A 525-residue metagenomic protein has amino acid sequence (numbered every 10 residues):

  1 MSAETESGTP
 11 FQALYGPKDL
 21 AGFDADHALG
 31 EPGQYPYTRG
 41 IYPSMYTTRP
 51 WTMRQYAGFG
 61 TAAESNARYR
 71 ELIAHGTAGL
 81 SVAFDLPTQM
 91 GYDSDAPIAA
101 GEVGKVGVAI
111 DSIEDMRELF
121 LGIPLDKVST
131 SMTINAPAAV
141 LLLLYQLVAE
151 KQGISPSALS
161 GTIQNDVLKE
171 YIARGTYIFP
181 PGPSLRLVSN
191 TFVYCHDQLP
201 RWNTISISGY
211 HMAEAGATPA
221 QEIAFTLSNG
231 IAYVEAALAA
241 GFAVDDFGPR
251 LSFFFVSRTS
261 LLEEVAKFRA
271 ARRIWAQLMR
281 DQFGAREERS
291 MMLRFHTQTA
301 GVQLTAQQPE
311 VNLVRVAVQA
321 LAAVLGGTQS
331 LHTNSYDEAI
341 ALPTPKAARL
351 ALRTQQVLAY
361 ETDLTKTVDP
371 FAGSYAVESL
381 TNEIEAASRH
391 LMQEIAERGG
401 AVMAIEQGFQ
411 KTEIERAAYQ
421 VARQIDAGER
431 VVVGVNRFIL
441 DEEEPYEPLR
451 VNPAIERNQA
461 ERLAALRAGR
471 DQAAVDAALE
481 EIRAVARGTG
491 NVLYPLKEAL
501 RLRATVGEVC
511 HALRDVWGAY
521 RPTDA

Functional and structural regions predicted by a protein language model:
M1-R258, E263-E264, Q282, R289-H296 (+3 more regions): Catalytic alpha/beta active-site cores
A3-G22, E31-Y37, L86, T344-P345 (+2 more regions): Flexible, glycine-rich loop/tail regions that form catalytic "lids" or insertion modules at the edges of active sites
P17-A21, P43, T47, T52 (+26 more regions): A generic structural micro-environment signature that highlights single residues at secondary-structure boundaries
P32, A63-A67, I110-E114, A136-L143 (+17 more regions): Conserved active-site and cofactor/substrate-binding residues in soluble primary-metabolism enzymes
A74, A78, L121-L125, L147-S155 (+16 more regions): Generic secondary-structure signature for well-ordered alpha-helical cores
G76, P124, S155, D166 (+12 more regions): Poly-acidic low-complexity segments
E102-K105, S131, G216, L261 (+5 more regions): Residues at structural and domain junctions
S208, A224-Y233, A240, P249-G434: Active-site capping/gating regions of soluble enzymes
